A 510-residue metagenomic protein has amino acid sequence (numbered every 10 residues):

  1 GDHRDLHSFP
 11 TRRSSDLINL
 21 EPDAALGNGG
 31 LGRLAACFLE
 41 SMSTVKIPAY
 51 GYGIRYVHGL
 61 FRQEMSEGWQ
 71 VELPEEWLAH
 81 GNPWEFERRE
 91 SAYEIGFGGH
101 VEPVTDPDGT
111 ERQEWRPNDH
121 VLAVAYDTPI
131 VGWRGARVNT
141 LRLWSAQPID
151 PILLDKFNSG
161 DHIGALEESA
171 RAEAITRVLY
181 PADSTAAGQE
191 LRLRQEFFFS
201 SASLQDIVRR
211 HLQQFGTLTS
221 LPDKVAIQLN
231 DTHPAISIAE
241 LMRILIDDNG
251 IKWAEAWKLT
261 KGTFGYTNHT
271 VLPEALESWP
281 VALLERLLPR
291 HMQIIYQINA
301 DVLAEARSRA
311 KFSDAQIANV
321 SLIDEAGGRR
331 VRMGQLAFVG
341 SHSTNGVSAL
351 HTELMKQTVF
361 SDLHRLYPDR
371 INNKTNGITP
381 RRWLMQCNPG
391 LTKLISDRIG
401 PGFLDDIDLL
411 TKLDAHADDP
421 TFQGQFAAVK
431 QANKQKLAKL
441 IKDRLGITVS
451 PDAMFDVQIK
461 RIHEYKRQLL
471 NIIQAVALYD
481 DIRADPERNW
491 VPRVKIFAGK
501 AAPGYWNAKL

Functional and structural regions predicted by a protein language model:
G1-S14: Short, small-residue-biased leader/transition segments that mark boundaries at the very start of proteins
N19, D23, K46, L60 (+1 more regions): An amphipathic, hydrophobic-aromatic interaction surface with interspersed Lys/Arg that forms lipid/phosphate-bearing
N28-S41, P48-Y50: A conserved hydrophobic secondary-structure block that centers on an alpha-helix together with its immediately flanking
T44-P48, R210-P222, L245-K258, T270 (+5 more regions): Secondary-structure transition/capping motifs at alpha-helix termini and the adjoining loop/turn into the next element
I54-G68: Beta-rich nucleic-acid/ligand-interaction surfaces
W69-E87, I251-K252, L284-Y296: Acidic, His- and aromatic-enriched active-site or binding-groove loops in soluble protein domains that engage sugars
E87-T232, W279, L283-V347, V359-R461: Active-site cores of enzymes that catalyze phosphoryl transfer or operate on phosphate-rich substrates
F264, V271-E274, K434-L510: Long, K/E/R/D-enriched contiguous segments that form extended
